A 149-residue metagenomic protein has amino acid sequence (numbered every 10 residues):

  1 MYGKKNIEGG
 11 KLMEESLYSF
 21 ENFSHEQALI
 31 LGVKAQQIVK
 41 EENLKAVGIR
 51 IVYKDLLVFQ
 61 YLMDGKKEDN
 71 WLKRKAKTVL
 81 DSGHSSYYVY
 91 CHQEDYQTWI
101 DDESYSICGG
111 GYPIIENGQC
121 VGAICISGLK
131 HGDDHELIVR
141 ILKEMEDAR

Functional and structural regions predicted by a protein language model:
M1-I115, Q119-E146: Flexible, solvent-exposed loop/hinge segments and secondary-structure transition points
